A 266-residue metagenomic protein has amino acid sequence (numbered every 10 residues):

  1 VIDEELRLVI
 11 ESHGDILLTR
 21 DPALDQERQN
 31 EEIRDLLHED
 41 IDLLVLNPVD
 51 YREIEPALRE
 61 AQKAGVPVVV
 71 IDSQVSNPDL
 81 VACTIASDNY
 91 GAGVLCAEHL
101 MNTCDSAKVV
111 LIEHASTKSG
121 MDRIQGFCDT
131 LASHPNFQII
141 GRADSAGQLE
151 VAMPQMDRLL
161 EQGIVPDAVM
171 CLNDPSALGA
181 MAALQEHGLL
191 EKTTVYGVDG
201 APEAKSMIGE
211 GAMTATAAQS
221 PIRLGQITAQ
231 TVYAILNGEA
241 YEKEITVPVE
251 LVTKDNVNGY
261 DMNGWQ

Functional and structural regions predicted by a protein language model:
V1-E4, L18-R28, D50, S73 (+6 more regions): Hinge/beta->alpha junction and helix N-cap segments in small-molecule ligand-binding domains
E5-D15: A short, Lys/Arg-enriched amphipathic alpha-helix followed by its capping loop at the start of a domain
H13, A64-G65, H134, H187 (+1 more regions): Helix C-cap/helix->beta junction micro-motif
I16, L43, N47-G91, N102 (+4 more regions): Flexible loop/hinge segments that line or gate small-molecule binding clefts
L37, L100-D105, L160, T228 (+1 more regions): Short, hydrophobic alpha-helical segments
L37-H38, L43-A61, G126-F127, Q138-G141 (+1 more regions): Hydrophobic alpha-helical
T130-L131, S220-Q266: Hinge/cleft segment of the Venus flytrap/periplasmic-binding protein
